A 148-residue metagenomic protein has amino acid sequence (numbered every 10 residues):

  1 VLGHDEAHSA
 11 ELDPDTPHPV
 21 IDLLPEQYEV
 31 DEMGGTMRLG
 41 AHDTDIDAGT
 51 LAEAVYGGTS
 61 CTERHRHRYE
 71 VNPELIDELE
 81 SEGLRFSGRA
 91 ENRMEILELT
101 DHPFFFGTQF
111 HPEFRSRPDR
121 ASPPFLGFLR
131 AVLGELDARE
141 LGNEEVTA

Functional and structural regions predicted by a protein language model:
G3-A148: Amide-donor transfer/coupling interface in amidating biosynthetic enzymes
